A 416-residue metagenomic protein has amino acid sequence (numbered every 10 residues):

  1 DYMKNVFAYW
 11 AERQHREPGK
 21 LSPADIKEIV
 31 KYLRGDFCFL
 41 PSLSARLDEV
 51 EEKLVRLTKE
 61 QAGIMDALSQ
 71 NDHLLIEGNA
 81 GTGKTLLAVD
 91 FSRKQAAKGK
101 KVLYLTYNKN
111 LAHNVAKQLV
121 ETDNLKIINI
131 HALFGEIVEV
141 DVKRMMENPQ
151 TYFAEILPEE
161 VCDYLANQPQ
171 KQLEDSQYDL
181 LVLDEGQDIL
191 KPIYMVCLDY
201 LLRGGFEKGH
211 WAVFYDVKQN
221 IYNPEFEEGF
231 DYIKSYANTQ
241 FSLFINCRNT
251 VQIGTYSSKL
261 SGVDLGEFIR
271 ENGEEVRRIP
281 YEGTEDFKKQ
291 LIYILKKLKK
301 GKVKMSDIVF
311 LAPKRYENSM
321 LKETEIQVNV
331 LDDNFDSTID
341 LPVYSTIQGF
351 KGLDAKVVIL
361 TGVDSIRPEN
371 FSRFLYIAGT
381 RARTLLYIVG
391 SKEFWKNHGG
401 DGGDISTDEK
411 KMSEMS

Functional and structural regions predicted by a protein language model:
D1-R34: Accessory nucleic-acid engagement/destabilization modules that flank
Y9-R16, V140, N167-K171: Surface-exposed polar/charged interaction patches
P18-I26, A154, P158, T284: Intrinsic-disorder-associated interaction segments
R34-L57, E77: Conserved adenine-nucleotide phosphate-binding loops and their immediately adjacent elements
R46, I64-M65: Acyltransferase donor/substrate-recognition loop-hinge adjacent to the catalytic core
L54, K59, D66-V142, Q168 (+1 more regions): Conserved helicase motor core of SF1/SF2 NTP-dependent helicases
F134-P158: Conserved P-loop NTPase mechanochemical-coupling segment
Y152-D179: Mid-core helix/loop region of P-loop NTP-binding domains shared across ATPases and GTPases
